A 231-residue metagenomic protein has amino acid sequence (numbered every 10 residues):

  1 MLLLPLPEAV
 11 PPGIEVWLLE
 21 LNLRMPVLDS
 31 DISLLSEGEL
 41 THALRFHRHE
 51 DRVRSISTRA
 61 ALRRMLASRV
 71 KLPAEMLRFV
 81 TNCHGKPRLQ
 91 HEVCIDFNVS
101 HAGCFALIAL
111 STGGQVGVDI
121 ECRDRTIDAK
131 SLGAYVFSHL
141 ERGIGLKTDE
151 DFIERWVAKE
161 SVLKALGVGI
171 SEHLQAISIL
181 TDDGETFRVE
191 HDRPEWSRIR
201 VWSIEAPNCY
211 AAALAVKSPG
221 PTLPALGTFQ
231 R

Functional and structural regions predicted by a protein language model:
M1-R231: Core catalytic alpha/beta fold that binds nucleotide/phospho-ligands
